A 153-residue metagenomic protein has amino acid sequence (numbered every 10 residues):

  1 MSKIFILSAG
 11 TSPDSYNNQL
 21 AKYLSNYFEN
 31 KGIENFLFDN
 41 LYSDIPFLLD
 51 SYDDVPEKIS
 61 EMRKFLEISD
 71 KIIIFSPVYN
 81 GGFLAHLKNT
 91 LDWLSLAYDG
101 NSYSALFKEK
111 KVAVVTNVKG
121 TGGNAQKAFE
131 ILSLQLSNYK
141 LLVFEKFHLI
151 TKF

Functional and structural regions predicted by a protein language model:
S2-I33: N-terminal beta1-alpha1 ligand-phosphate binding loop
S8, D39, F147-L149: Residue-level recognition of beta-strand->loop/alpha-helix junctions
N30-F36, K140-L142: A generic structural motif
D39-E57: N-terminal beta-loop-helix "entrance" segment that forms/cooperates in small-molecule cofactor or anionic ligand
E57-Y139: Helix-loop-strand module that forms the ligand-binding subsite of alpha/beta enzymes
S133-F153: A charged, well-structured terminal subsegment
